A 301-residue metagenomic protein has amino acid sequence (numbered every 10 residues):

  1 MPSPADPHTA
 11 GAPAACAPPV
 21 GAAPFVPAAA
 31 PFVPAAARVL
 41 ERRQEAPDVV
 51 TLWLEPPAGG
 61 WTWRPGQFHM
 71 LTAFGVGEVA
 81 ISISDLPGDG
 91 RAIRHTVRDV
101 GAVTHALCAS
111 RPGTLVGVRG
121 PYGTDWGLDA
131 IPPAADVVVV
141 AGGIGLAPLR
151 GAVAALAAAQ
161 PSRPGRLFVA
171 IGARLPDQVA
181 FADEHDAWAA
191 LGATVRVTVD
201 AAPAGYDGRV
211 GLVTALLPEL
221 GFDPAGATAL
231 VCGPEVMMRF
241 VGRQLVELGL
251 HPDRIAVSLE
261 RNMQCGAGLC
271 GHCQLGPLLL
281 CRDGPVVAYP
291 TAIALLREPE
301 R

Functional and structural regions predicted by a protein language model:
P2-T9, A14-T114, A173-L175: Ferredoxin-reductase
G75-E78, G120-D125, P299: Short, charged beta-turn/beta-strand-edge "cap" motif at the junction between a beta-strand and an adjacent loop
A102-M263: FNR/FR-type flavoprotein reductase catalytic core
P148, E235-M237, L259-P285: Local cysteine-cluster metal-coordination motifs and their immediate loop/turn environment, predominantly Fe-S cluster
G242-R243, L248, A256, G271-E300: Iron-sulfur (Fe-S) cluster-binding segments and ferredoxin-like electron-carrier domains, especially [2Fe-2S]
